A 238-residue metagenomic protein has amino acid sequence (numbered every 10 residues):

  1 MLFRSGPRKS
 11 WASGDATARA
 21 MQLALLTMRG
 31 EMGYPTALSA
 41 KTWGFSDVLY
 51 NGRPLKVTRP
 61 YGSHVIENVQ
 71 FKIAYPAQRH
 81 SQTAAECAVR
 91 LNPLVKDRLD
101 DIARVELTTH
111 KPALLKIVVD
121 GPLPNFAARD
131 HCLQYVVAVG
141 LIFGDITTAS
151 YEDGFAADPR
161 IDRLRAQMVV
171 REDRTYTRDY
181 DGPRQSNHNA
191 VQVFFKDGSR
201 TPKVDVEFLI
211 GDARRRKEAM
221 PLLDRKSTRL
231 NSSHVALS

Functional and structural regions predicted by a protein language model:
M1: Extracellular interaction modules
R4-A18, L25-S238: Terminal-appendage/accessory-domain detector
